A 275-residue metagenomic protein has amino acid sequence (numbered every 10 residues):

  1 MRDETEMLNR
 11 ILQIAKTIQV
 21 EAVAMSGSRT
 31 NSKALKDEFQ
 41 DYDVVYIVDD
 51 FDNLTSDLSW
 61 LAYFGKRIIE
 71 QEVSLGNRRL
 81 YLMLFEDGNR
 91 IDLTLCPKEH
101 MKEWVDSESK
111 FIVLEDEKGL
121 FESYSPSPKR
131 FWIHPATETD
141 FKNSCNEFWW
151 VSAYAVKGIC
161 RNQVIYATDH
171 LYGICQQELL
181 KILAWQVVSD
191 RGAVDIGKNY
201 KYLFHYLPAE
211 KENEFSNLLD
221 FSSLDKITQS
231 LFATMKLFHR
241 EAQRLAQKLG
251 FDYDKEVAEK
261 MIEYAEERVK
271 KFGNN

Functional and structural regions predicted by a protein language model:
M1-E21, S26-F39, V45-M101: Metal-dependent nucleotidyltransferase catalytic core
D3, D43-I47, F131, V188-R191: Short, structured secondary-structure boundary patches
K36-E38, V105-S107, I196: Short aromatic-enriched loop/helix-cap "lid" or pocket-rim segments at secondary-structure transitions that line
Q40, D50, E72-V73, S109-F111 (+1 more regions): Short, charged/polar low-complexity linear motifs in solvent-exposed/disordered segments
L61, E108-F111, Y200, E212: Generic secondary-structure boundary/loop-capping signal
Y63-Y172, K270: Conserved NTP/Mg2+-binding pocket subregion across the NTase superfamily
W132, A136-N275: Conserved nucleotidyltransferase catalytic core and NTase-mimicking acidic/glycine-rich helix/loop elements in nucleic
